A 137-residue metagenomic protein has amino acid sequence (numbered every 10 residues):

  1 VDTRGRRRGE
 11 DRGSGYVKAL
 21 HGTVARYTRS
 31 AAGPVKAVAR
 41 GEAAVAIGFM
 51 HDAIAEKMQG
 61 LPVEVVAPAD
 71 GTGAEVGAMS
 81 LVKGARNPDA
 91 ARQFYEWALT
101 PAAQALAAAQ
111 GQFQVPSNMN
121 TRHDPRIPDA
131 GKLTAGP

Functional and structural regions predicted by a protein language model:
V1, H51-I54, D70-G73, R86 (+2 more regions): Solvent-exposed loop/turn segments at secondary-structure junctions within structured extracellular/periplasmic domains
V1-T3, V76-P88, L106-A107: A bilobed periplasmic-binding-protein/Venus flytrap-type ligand-binding module shared by bacterial periplasmic
D2-P68: Ligand-binding pocket segment of bilobal, Venus flytrap-like solute-binding proteins
Y16-L20, Q59-A85, M119-T121, P125 (+1 more regions): Periplasmic-binding protein-like
F94: Substrate/cofactor-recognition hotspot
W97-N120: Periplasmic-binding protein-like
T100, P128-P137: Structured C-terminal subdomain patch of bacterial secreted/periplasmic proteins
